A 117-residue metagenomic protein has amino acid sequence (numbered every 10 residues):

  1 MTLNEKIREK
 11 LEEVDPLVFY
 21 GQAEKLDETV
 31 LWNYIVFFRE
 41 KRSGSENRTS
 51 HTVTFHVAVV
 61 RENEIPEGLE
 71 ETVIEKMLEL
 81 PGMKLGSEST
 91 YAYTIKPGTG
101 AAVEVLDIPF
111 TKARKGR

Functional and structural regions predicted by a protein language model:
M1-E9, L26, E40-T52, S89-R117: Short, charged interaction patches at domain edges and termini
M1-S45, E62-I65, L69-T72, G98: Small/polar-rich, solvent-exposed N-terminal microdomains that initiate assembly or binding
P16-Q22, E79-T90: Short secondary-structure junctions
I35-F37, H51-T54, I74-K76, A102: General N-terminal targeting signals
F37-R39, P81-M83, F110: Aromatic-residue hotspot detector
T54, N63, L85-G86, E104: Short, charged/polar low-complexity linear motifs in solvent-exposed/disordered segments
V57-M83: Mid-chain, well-packed structural core segment of small domains
